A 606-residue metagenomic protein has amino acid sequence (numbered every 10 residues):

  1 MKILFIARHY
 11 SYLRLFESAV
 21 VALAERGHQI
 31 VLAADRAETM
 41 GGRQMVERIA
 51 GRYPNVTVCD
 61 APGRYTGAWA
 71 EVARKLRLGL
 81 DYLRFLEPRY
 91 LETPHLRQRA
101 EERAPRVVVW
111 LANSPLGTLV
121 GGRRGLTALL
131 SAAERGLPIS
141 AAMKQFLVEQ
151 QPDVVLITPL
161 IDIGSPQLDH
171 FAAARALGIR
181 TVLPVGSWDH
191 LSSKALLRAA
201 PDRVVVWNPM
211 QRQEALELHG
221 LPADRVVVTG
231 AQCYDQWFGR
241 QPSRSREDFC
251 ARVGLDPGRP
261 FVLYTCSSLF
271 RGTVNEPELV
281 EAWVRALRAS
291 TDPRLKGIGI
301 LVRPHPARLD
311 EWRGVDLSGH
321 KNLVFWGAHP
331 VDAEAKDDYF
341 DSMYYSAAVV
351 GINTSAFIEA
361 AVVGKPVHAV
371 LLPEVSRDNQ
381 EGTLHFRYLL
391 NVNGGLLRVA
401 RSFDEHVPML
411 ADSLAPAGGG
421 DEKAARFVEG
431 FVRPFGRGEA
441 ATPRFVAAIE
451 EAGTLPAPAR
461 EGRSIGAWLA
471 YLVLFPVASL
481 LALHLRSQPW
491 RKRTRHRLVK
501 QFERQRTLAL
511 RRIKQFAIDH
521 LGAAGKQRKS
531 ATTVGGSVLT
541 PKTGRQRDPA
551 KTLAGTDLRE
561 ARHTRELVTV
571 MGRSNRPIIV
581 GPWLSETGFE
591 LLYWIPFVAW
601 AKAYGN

Functional and structural regions predicted by a protein language model:
K2-L4, Y90-Q98, K144-G164, S346-G351 (+1 more regions): Short N-terminal targeting/anchoring amphipathic segment
Y10-E25, L168-A174, W283-R288, F589-G605: Histidine-anchored nucleotide/phosphate-binding helix
S11, E25-K144, V148-E149, F475 (+1 more regions): Conserved N-terminal ligand/cofactor-binding loop architecture of enzyme catalytic domains
A128-G136, V185, A200-E276, P306 (+4 more regions): A nucleotide-sugar donor-handling region in carbohydrate enzymes
L147-V148, A307-I358, V363: Donor nucleotide-activated moiety binding/catalytic core segment of transferases that use nucleotide-activated donors
R198-P201, L221-A223, V228, S355-P434: Catalytic binding pocket for nucleotide-activated donors in carbohydrate/polymer assembly enzymes
D235-H329, L592-W594, A601: Conserved catalytic-core segment of nucleotide-activated headgroup transferases in glycan assembly
P242, S267-F270, I298, L397-A531: C-terminal amphipathic helix plus adjacent low-complexity, charged tail appended to glycosyltransferase catalytic
